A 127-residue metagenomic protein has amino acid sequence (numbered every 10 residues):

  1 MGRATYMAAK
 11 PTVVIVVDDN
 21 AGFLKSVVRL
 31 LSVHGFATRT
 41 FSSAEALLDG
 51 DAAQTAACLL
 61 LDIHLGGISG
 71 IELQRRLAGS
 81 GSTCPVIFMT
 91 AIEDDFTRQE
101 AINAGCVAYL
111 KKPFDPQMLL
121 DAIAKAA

Functional and structural regions predicted by a protein language model:
A21-R39: Two-component/phosphorelay signaling modules centered on CheY-like receiver
T40-C58: Acidic, metal-coordinating helix/loop segments flanking the phosphotransfer/catalytic sites of two-component signaling
S42-S43, S69-E72: Acidic catalytic/metal-coordinating carboxylates
G66, D94: The feature encodes the CheY-like receiver
I71-S82: Short amphipathic alpha-helix used as the core "switch/output" element in two-component signaling
F96, F114-A124: C-terminal output helix
